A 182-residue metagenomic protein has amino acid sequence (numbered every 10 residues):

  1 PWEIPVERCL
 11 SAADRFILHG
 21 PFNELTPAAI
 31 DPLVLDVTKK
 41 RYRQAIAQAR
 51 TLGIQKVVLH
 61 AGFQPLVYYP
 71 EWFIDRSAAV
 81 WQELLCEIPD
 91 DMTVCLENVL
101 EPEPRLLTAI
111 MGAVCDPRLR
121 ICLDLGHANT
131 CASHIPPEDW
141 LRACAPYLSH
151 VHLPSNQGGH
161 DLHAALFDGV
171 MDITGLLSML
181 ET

Functional and structural regions predicted by a protein language model:
P1, I17-P21, V58-H60, C95-V99 (+3 more regions): A cross-family glycoside hydrolase active-site/sugar-binding cleft signature
P1-S11, A61-Y68, D161: Glycine-rich, proline-tolerant flexible connector loops at the mouths of alpha/beta enzymes
W2-G20, R43-G53, L84-D90, I110-R118 (+2 more regions): Acidic (Asp/Glu)-rich catalytic clusters
W2-I4, V34-R43, E71-W81, T108 (+2 more regions): Charged helix-capping and loop-helix junction motifs
A12-I30, L35: Short hydrophobic interaction/assembly module
E24-I30, Q64-P70, T130-A132, G159-A164: A short acidic, helix-capping loop that chelates divalent metal ions and anchors anionic groups
A28-R120: Active-site acidic/histidine proton-transfer and metal-coordination neighborhood in alpha/beta enzyme cores
E83-V170: Acidic/histidine-rich catalytic cores of soluble enzymes
